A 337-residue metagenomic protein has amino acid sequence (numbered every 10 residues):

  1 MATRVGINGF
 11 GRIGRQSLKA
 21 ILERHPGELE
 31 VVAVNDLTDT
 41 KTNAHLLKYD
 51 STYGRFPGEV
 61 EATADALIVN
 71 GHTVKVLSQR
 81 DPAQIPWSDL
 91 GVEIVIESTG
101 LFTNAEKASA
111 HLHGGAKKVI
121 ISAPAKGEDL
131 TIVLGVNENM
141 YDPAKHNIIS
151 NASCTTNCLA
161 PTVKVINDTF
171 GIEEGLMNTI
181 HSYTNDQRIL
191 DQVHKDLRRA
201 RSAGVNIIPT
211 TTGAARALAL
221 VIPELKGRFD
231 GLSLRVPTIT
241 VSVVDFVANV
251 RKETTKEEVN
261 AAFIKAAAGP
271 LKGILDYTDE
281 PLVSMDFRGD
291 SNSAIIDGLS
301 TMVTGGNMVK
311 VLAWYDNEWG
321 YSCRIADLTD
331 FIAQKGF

Functional and structural regions predicted by a protein language model:
M1-A200, V303, D327, Q334-G336: N-terminal Rossmann-like NAD(P) cofactor-binding subdomain of oxidoreductases, focused on the glycine-rich
T3, H146, A203, S242-V244 (+1 more regions): Short amphipathic alpha-helical segments
F10, G14, N104, A152-T155 (+10 more regions): Generic structural signal for well-ordered, non-membrane alpha-helical segments in soluble metabolic enzymes
L18-K19, S109, A160-N167, N178 (+7 more regions): Predominant activation on well-ordered alpha-helical scaffold segments within soluble catalytic domains
L37-D39, A125-K126, S153-T155, T179-D186 (+5 more regions): Glycine-rich beta-alpha junction loops
V76-D81, G227-R228, S293: Short gly/ser/thr-rich secondary-structure transition/capping motifs
T169-S233, I239: Catalytic core of tubulin tyrosine ligase-like
G231, V243, V247-F337: C-terminal active-site/capping subdomain that shapes the small-molecule cofactor and substrate pocket of enzyme
